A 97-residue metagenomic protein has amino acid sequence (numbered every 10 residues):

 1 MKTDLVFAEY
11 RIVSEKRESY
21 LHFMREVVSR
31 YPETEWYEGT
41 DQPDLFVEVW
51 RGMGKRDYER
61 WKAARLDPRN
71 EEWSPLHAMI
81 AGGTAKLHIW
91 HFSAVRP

Functional and structural regions predicted by a protein language model:
M1-D4, G39-Q42: Short, flexible turn/loop "capping" segments at secondary-structure junctions
D4-Y10, V47: Active-site-flanking beta-strand signature of metal-NTP-handling nucleotidyl enzymes and homologous cyclase-like
E9-H22: Short, surface-exposed ligand-recognition loops at beta-strand->loop->(often short) alpha-helix junctions that present
V13-K16, R51-D57: Helix N-cap motif at beta-to-alpha junctions
V27-W36, D41, M53-H88: An amphipathic, aromatic/His-enriched active-site/gating alpha helix that lines ligand/cofactor pockets
Q42-D44, E48: Amphipathic, hydrophobic secondary-structure cores in small proteins
K86-P97: A mid-sequence interfacial segment
